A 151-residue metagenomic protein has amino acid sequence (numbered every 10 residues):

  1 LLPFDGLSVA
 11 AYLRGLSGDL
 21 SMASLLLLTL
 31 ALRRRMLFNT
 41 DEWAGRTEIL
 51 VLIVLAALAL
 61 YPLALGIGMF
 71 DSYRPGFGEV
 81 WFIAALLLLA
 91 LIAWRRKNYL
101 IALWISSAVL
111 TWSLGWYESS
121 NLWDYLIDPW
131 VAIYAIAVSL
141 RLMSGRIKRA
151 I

Functional and structural regions predicted by a protein language model:
L1, L100-S113: Central hydrophobic cores of alpha-helical transmembrane segments in multi-pass integral membrane proteins
L1-L20: N-terminal topogenic module of multi-pass integral membrane proteins
S8-R14, L65-R74, Y117-Y125: Membrane-interface helix caps and helix-loop-helix hairpins in membrane proteins
L16-D19, G78-V80, N121-Y134: Loop-to-transmembrane alpha-helix initiation sites
M22-K97: Membrane-proximal helix-loop-helix units in multi-pass membrane proteins
S24, W104-A108, L126-A135: Hydrophobic core segments of alpha-helical transmembrane domains in multi-pass membrane proteins
L27-A31, Y134-L142: Transmembrane alpha-helices and membrane-interface helical segments of multi-pass integral membrane enzymes
M36-N39, R141-I151: Membrane-interface capping segments at transmembrane-helix boundaries
